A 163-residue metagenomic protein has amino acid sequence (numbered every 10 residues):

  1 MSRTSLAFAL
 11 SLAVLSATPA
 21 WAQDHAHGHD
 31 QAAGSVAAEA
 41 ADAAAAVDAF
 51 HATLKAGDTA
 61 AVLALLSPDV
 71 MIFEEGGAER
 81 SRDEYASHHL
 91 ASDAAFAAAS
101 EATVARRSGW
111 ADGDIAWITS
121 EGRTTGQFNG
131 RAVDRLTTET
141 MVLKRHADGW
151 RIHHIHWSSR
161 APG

Functional and structural regions predicted by a protein language model:
M1-S5: Positively charged n-region of N-terminal signal peptides that target proteins for export
A7-A17: Bacterial N-terminal signal peptides
A20-P68, E84: Short, low-complexity N-terminal intrinsically disordered segments enriched in polar/charged residues
Q23, L136-A161: Short beta-strand edge/turn micro-motifs at domain boundaries
T59-A111, V133: A solvent-exposed, acidic/Ser-Thr-rich amphipathic alpha-helical stretch
D69, S120-G126: Generic short beta-strand segments
Y85, T103-G109, G122-T124, T138-K144: Hydrophobic/aromatic beta-strand elements that line small-molecule binding cavities or substrate pockets in beta-rich
G109-A116, R131, L143-R151: A short, structured loop/turn motif at beta-sheet edges
